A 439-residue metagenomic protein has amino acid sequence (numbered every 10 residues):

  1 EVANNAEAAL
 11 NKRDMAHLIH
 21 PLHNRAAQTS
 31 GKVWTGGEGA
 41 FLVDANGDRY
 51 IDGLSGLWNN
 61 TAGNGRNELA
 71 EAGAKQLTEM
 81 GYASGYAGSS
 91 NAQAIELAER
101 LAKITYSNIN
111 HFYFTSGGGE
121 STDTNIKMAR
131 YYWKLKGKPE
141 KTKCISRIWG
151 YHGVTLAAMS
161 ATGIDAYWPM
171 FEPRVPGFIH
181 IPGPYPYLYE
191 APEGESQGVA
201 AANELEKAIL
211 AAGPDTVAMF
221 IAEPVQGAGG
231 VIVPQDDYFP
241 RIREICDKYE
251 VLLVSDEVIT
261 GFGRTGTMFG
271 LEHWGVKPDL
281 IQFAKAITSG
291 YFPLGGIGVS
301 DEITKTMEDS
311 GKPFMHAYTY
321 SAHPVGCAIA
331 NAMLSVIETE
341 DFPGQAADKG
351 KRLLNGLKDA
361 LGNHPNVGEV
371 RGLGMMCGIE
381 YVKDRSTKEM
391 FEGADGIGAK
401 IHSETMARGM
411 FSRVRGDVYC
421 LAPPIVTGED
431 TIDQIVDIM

Functional and structural regions predicted by a protein language model:
E1-M439: Conserved N-terminal phosphate-binding loop of PLP-dependent enzymes in the Aspartate aminotransferase
